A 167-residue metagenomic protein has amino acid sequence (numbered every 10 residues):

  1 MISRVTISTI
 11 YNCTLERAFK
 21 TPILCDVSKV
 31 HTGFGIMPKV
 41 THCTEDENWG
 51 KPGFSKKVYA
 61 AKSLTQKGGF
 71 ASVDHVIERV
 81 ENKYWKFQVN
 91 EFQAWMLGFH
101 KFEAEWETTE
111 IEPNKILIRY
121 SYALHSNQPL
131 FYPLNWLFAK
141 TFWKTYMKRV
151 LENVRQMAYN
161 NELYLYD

Functional and structural regions predicted by a protein language model:
M1, G98-E103: Amphipathic hydrophobic-ligand
M1-K51: Hydrophobic ligand-binding cavity/cleft-lining segments
I7-T9, A71-E78, F102-E110, Y122: Hydrophobic/aromatic beta-strand elements that line small-molecule binding cavities or substrate pockets in beta-rich
N12-E16, I77-Y84, E107-L117, E162-L163: A short, structured loop/turn motif at beta-sheet edges
F19, Q88, R119-S121: Beta-strand residues in well-ordered beta-sheet regions across diverse protein folds
K29, T41-L97, E152-D167: Glycine-rich portal/gate segments that line the openings of hydrophobic small-molecule binding cavities
N90-W95, S121-N127: Short, solvent-exposed aromatic-acidic interface loops
A123-D167: A conserved amphipathic terminal alpha-helix motif
